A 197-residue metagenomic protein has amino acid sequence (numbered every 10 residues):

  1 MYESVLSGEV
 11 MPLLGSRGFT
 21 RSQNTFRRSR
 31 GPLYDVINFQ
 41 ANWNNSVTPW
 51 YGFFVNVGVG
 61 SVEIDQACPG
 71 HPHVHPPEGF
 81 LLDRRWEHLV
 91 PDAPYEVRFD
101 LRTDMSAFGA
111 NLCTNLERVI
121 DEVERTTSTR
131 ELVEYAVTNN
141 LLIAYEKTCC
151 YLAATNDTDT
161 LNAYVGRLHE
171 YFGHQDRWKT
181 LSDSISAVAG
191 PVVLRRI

Functional and structural regions predicted by a protein language model:
M1, R28-I197: Intrinsically disordered, low-complexity regulatory regions enriched in serine/threonine/proline and acidic residues
M1-R21: Amphipathic alpha-helical segments
R21-S29: A short acidic/basic microdomain associated with nuclease active sites
